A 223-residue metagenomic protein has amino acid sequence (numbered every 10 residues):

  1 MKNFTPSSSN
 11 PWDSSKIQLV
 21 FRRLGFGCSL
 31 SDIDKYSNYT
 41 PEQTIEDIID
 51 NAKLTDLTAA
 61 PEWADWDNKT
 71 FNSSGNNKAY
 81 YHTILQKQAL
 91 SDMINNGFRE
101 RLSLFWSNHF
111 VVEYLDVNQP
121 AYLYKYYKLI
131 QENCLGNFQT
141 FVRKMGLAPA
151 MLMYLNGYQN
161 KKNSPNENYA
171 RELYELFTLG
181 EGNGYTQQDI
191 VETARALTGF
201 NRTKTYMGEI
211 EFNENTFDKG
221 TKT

Functional and structural regions predicted by a protein language model:
M1-T55, A148-M151, G157-N160, E172-E175 (+1 more regions): Cell-wall polysaccharide-cleaving catalytic domain and substrate-binding groove, primarily in peptidoglycan/chitin
K2, A52, D67-N68, T83-Q86 (+1 more regions): Active-site substrate-binding loop specific to GH73 endo-beta-N-acetylglucosaminidase modules in bacterial autolysins
F4, F21, F26, Y39 (+9 more regions): Phenylalanine-focused residue identity feature
P6, V20, L57-A60, E100 (+4 more regions): Generic detection of intrinsically disordered/low-complexity segments and helix-coil linkers/edges
S7-K16, M93-F98, G184-Q188: Structural motif
K16, R23, C28-Q131: N-terminal accessory alpha/beta regions
